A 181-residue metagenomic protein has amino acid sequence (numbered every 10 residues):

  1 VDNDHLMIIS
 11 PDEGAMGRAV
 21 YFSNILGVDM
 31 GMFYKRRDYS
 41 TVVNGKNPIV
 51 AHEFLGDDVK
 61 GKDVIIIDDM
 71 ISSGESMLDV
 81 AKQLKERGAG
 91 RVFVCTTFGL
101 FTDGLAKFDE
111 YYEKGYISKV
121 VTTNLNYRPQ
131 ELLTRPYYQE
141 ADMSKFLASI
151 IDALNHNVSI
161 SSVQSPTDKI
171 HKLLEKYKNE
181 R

Functional and structural regions predicted by a protein language model:
V1-R181: PRPP-associated nucleotide enzymes
